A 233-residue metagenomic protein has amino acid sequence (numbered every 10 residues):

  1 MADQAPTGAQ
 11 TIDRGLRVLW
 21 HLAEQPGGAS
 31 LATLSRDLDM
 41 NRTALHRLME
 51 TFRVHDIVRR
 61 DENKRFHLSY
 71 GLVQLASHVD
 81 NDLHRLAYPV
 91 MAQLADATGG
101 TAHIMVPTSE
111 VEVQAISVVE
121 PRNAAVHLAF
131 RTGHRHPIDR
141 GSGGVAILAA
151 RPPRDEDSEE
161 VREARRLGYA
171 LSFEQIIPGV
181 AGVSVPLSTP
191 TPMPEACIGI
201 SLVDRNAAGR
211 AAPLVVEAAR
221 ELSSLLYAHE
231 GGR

Functional and structural regions predicted by a protein language model:
M1-N81, S224: N-terminal helix-turn-helix
A9-I12, S69, H84, Y88 (+3 more regions): Short, structured helix-loop boundary elements
V58-R59, I104, L187: A structural signal for short hydrophobic beta-strand segments in well-ordered beta-sheet cores
H67-P153: Amphipathic alpha-helical effector-binding/dimerization core of metabolite-sensing transcriptional regulators
D157-R162, R166-L167, F173, P178 (+1 more regions): Juxtadomain coupling helices with adjacent low-complexity linkers
P178-P186: A short beta-strand signature within small-molecule sensing/ligand-binding domains used in signal transduction
S188-M193: Flexible loop/coil segments at beta-strand boundaries within sensory signal-transduction domains
